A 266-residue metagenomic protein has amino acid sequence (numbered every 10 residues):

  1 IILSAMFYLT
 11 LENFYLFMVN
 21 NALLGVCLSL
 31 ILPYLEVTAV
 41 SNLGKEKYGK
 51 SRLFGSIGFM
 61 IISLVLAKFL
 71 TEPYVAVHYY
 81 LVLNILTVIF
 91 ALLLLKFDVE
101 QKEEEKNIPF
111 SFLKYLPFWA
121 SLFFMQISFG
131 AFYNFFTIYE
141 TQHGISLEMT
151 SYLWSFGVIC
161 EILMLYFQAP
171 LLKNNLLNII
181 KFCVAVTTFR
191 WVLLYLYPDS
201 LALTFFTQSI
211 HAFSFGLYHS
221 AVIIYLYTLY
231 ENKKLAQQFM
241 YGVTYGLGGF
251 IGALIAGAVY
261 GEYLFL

Functional and structural regions predicted by a protein language model:
I1, L70-T71, L163-L176, Y260: Helix-to-loop junctions at the C-terminal end of transmembrane segments in multipass secondary transporters
I1-M6, N178-L193: Structural signature of the two symmetry-related core transmembrane helices
F14-L32, F123, A202-L217: Hydrophobic core of transmembrane alpha-helices in multi-pass small-molecule transporters, especially MFS/SLC-type
L28-L43, G216-E231: Intracellular juxtamembrane helix-capping segments at the cytosolic ends of symmetry-related transmembrane helices
G58-S63, T150-L172, G249: Transmembrane alpha-helices of Major Facilitator/SLC transporters
A76-L93, L264-L266: Symmetry-related core transmembrane helices of the 12-TM Major Facilitator Superfamily/SLC fold
P109-S155, H219-I223: Helix-loop boundary and gating motifs at the non-cytosolic
K234-Y263: A late C-terminal transmembrane helix in Major Facilitator Superfamily
